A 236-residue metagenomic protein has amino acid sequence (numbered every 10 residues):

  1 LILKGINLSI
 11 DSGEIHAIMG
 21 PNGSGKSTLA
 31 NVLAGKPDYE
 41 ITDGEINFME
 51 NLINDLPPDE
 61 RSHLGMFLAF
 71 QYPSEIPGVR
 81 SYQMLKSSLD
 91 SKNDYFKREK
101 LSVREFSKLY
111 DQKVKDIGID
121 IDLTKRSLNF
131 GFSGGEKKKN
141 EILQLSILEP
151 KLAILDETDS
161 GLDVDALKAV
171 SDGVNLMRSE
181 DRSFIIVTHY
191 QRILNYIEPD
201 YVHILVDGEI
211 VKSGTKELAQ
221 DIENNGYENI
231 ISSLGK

Functional and structural regions predicted by a protein language model:
M19-P21: The feature captures the beta-strand-to-loop junction immediately N-terminal to the Walker
E45-R61, N129: ABC ATPase NBD Q-loop/coupling interface
L64, S74-K151: ABC-family P-loop ATPase nucleotide-binding domains
I154-T158, D165: Walker B catalytic motif
L167-E180: Helical segment within the ABC ATPase nucleotide-binding domain
Y201, L205, E209-S232: Conserved beta-strand-loop-alpha-helix hinge in the C-terminal portion of ABC ATPase nucleotide-binding domains
